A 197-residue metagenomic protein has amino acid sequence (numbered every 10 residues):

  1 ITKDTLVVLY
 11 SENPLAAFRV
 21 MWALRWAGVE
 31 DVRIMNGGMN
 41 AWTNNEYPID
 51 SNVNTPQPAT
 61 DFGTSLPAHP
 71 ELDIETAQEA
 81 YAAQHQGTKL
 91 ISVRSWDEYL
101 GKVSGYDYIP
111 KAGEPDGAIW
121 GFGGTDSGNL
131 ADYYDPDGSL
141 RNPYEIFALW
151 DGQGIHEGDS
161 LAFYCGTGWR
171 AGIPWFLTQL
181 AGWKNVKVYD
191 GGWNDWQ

Functional and structural regions predicted by a protein language model:
I1-A82, V103, R170-V186, G191-G192: Thiolate-centered catalytic microenvironments shared by cysteine-dependent enzyme domains
I1-T5, Q78-G158: Positively charged, proline/Ser/Thr-rich regional signature most characteristic of the Rhodanese/CDC25-like
L6-Y10, R33-I34, K89-S92, A118-F122 (+2 more regions): Structural recognition of the beta-strand scaffold that forms the well-ordered cores of secreted hydrolase catalytic
D31-V32, N40, D107, K111 (+1 more regions): N-terminal hydrophobic or amphipathic segments with adjacent small-residue motifs that include Sec signal peptides
G38-N40, W96, G124-D126, G192-N194: Short, solvent-exposed coil/turn elements at secondary-structure transition points
W42-N45, N129-A131, W196-Q197: Short, charged, surface-exposed secondary-structure boundary motifs
G138-Q197: Extracellular low-complexity, Gly/Ser/Thr-rich intrinsically disordered linkers and protease-sensitive activation/hinge
